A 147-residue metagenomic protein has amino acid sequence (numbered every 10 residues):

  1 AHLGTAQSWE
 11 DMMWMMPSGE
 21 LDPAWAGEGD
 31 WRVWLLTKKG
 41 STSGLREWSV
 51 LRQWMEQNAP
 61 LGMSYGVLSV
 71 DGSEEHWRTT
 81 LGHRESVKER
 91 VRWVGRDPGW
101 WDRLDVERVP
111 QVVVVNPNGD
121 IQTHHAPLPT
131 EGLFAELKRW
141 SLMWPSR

Functional and structural regions predicted by a protein language model:
A1-G27, K88, L142: N-terminal "domain-start" segment that seeds a small globular fold
W9-E10, S43, S49, P110 (+1 more regions): Proline-centered helix-kink/hinge sites
D22-R52: Short active-site neighborhood of thiol/selenol oxidoreductases, capturing the structured segment around
E28-R32, P60-S64, S86-E89, P117: Loop/turn elements at helix/coil->beta-strand transitions in domains of secreted/extracellular proteins
L35, Y65-V67, V114: Structural beta-sheet core signal
G40, L45-R84, R96-W101: Structural microenvironment flanking redox-active thiols in thiol-disulfide oxidoreductases
L81-P117: Short, internal strand/loop/helix patches that form the active-site neighborhood or redox-interaction surface
V113-R147: Thiol-/selenol-based redox modules, centered on thioredoxin-like and closely related oxidoreductase domains
